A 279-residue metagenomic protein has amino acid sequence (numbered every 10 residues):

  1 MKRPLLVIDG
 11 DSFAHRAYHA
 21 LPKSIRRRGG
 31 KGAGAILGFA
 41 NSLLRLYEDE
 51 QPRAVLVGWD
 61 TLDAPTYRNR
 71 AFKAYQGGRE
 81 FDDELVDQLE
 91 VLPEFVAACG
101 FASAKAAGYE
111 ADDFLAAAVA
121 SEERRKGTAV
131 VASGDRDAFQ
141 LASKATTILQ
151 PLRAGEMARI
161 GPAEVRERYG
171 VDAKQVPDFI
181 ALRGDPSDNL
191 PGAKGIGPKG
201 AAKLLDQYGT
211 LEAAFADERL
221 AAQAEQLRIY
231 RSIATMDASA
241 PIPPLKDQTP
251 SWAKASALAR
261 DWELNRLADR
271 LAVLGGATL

Functional and structural regions predicted by a protein language model:
K2, R53-L56, R124, S143-A145 (+2 more regions): Non-catalytic nucleic-acid-binding/docking modules located in mid-to-C-terminal regions of nucleic-acid enzymes
K2-A132, R136, Q140-T147, P151-R159 (+2 more regions): Noncatalytic, basic helical substrate-engagement surface that gates or grips nucleic-acid strands
